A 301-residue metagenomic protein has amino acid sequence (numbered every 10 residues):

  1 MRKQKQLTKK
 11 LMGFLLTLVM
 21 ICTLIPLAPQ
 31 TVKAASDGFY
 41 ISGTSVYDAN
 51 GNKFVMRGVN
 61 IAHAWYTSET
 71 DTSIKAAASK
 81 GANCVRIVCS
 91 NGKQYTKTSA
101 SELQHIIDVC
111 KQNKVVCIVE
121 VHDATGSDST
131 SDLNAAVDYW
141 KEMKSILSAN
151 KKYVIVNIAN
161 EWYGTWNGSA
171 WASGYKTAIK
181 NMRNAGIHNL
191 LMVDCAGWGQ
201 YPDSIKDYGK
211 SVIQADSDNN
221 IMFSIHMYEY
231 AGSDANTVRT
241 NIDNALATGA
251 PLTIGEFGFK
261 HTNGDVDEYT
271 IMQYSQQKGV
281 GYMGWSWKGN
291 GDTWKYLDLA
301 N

Functional and structural regions predicted by a protein language model:
M1-Q4, V115: Terminal targeting segments of Actinobacterial cell-envelope proteins
Q4-T8, M12-F14, I21-T31: C-terminal segment of classical bacterial N-terminal signal peptides
Q30-C84: N-terminal carbohydrate-binding accessory modules
G38, T67, V137-K141, S145-I155 (+2 more regions): Extracellular glycoside hydrolase catalytic/binding regions
I61-H63, R86-C89, D123, S127 (+2 more regions): Peptidoglycan cell-wall recognition and remodeling modules
E69-G126, L133-D138, E142, K176 (+2 more regions): Aromatic-lined substrate-binding rim segments of carbohydrate-active enzymes
